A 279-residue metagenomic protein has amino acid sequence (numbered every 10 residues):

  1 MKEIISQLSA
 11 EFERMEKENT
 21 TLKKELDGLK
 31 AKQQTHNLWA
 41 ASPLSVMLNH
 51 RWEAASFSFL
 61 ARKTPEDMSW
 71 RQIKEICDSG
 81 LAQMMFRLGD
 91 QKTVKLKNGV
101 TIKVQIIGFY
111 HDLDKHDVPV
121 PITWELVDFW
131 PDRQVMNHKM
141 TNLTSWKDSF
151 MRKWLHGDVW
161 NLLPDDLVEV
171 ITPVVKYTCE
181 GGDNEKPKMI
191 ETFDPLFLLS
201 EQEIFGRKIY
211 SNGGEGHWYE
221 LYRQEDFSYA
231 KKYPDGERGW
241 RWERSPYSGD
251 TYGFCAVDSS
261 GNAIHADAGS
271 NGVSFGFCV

Functional and structural regions predicted by a protein language model:
S6, A10-E13, S259-S260: N-terminal secretory targeting and juxtamembrane "stalk" segments of secreted and cell-surface proteins
S9, T35-L38: Compositionally biased, intrinsically disordered low-complexity segments enriched in polar/proline residues
L38-V279: Collagenous Gly-X-Y triple-helix signature in extracellular proteins
